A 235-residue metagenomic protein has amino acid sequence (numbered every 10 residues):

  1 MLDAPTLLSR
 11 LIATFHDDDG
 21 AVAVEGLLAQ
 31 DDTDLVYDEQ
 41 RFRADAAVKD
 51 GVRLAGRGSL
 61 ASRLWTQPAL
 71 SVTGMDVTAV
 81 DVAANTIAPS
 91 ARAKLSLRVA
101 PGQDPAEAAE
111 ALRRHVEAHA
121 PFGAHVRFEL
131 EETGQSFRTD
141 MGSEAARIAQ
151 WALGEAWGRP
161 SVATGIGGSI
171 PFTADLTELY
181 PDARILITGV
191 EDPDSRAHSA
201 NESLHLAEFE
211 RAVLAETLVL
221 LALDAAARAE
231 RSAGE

Functional and structural regions predicted by a protein language model:
M1, V82-P89: Short, solvent-exposed beta-strand/turn "edge" segments of beta-rich domains on protein surfaces
M1-M75, Q103-H125: Acidic-enriched catalytic cores of C-N bond-cleaving enzymes acting on peptides and small amides
L7, L11-D18, A111-F122, E144 (+3 more regions): Generic non-transmembrane alpha-helical segments
L8, I87-A91, E144, R159-A226: Zn-dependent metallopeptidase/amidohydrolase metal-coordination segment
T14, K94-R98: Residue-level recognition of well-ordered beta-strand positions that form the cores of beta-sheet-rich folds across
D34-Q40, F137-A145, A174-L179: Short glycine/threonine-rich loop-to-helix capping motif typified by GTGT followed within a few residues by an Asp-Pro
V77-A79, R98-G102, T133, S169 (+1 more regions): Short, glycine-/Ser/Thr-/acidic-enriched flexible segments
R98-A100, V126-G142: A short beta-alpha structural unit
